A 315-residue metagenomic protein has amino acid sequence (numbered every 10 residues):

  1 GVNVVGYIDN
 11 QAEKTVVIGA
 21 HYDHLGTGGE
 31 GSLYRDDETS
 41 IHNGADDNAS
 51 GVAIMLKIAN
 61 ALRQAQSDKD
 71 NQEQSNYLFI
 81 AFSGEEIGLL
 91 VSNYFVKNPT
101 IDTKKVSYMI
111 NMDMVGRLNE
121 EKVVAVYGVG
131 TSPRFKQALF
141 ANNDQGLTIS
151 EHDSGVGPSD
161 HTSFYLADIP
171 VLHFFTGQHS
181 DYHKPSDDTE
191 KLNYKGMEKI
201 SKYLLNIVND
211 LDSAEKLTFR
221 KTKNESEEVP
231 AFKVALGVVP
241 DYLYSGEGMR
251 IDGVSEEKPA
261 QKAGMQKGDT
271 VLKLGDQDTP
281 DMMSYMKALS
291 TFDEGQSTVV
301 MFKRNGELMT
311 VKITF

Functional and structural regions predicted by a protein language model:
G1-G44, N60, Q64-D70: Soluble metallo-hydrolase cores and metallopeptidase-like ectodomains found primarily in the secretory/periplasmic
Q11-E13, F82-T176, N193: Metal-dependent peptidase/peptidase-like ectodomains
I18, M55, V238, A260 (+3 more regions): Terminal peptide-recognition signature
K57-L90, M112: Short helix-loop-beta-strand segments that form the rim/entrance of peptidase-like active sites
N60, S180-E225: His/Asp/Glu-rich mid-to-C-terminal helical/loop segments that flank catalytic regions of hydrolases
T222-K267: PDZ/PDZ-like groove recognition
A260-M282: Conserved PDZ fold ligand-binding element
L272-K273, K287-F315: PDZ-domain C-terminal substructure recognizer with occasional recognition of PDZ-binding tails
